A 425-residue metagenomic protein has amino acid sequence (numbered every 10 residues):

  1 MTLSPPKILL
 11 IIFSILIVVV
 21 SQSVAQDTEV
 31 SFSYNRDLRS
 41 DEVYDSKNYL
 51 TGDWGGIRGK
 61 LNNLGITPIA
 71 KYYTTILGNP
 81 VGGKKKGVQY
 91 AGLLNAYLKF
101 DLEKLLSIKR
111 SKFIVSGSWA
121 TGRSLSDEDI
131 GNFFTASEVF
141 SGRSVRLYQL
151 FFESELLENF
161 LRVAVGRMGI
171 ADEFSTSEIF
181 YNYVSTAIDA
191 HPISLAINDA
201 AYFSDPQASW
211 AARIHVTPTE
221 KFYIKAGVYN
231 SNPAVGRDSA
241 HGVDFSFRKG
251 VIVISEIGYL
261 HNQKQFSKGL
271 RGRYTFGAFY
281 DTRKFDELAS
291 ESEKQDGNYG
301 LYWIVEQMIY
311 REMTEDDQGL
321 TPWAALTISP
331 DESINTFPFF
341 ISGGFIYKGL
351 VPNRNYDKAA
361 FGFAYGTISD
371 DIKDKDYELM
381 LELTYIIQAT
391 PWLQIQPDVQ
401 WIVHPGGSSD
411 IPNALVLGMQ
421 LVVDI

Functional and structural regions predicted by a protein language model:
Q26-T28, D45, G52-P68, D101-F113 (+6 more regions): Short loop/turn motifs that connect adjacent beta-strands in outer-membrane beta-barrel proteins
T28-Y44, R58-V81, F113-V115, R123 (+3 more regions): Transmembrane beta-strand segments of Gram-negative outer membrane beta-barrel proteins
G56-R58, Y97-K99, F151-E153, R213 (+5 more regions): Outer-membrane beta-barrel architecture
A70-I76, F113-W119, V163-R167, I224-N230 (+6 more regions): Transmembrane beta-barrel strands of outer-membrane/channel proteins
K84-Y90, V139-G142, Y202-S204, V243-K249 (+4 more regions): Replace "Gram-negative outer membrane beta-barrel proteins" with "bacterial and organellar outer membrane beta-barrel
G87-P233, N335-D371: Outer membrane beta-barrel
N262, S267-D286, E291-D370, L383: Detector for outer-membrane/organellar transmembrane beta-barrel domains, recognizing the amphipathic beta-strand
N413-I425: Outer-membrane beta-barrel "beta-signal"
